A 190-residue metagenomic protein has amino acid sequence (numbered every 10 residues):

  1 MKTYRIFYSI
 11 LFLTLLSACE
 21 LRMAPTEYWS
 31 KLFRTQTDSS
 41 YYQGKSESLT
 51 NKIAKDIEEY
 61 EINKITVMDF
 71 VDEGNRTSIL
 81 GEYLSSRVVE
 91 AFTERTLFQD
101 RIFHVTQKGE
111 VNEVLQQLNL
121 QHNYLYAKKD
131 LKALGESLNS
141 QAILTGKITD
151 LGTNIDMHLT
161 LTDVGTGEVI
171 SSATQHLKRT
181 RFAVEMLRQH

Functional and structural regions predicted by a protein language model:
M1-S17: Sec-dependent bacterial lipoprotein signal peptides
C19-K64, L125-L138, T149-H190: C-terminal/domain-edge helix-coil "capping" segments
A54-E58, V89-F98: Sec-exported extracytoplasmic/periplasmic mature domains
N63-G74: Short beta-strand segments enriched in small/hydrophobic residues
D72-N75, E110-E113, T149-T153, L177: Solvent-exposed loop/turn segments at secondary-structure junctions within structured extracellular/periplasmic domains
T77-G81: Short, solvent-exposed loop/turn segments at secondary-structure boundaries
Y83-V89, R101-I143, L151-G152: Short, solvent-exposed, polar/charged sequence segments at loop or secondary-structure edges
G146: Hydrophobic beta-sheet segments that form the core/acyl-binding groove of ACP/CoA-dependent acyl-chain-processing
